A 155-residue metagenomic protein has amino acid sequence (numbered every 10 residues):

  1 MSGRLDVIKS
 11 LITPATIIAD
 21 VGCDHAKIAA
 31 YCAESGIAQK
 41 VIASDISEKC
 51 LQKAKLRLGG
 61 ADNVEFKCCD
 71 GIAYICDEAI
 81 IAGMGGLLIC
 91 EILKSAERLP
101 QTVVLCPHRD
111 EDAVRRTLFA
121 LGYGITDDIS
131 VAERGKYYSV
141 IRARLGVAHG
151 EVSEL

Functional and structural regions predicted by a protein language model:
M1-T16, A30, E48: S-adenosyl-L-methionine
G3-R4, E78, L87-L155: Class I S-adenosyl-L-methionine
A15-D24: Conserved class I S-adenosyl-L-methionine
T16, Q39, D77-E78, Q101: Conserved acidic residues
D24, M84-L87: Short glycine-rich anion-binding loops that position phosphate/pyrophosphate groups of nucleotides and phosphorylated
H25-I37: Conserved SAM-binding loop of SAM-dependent methyltransferases across substrates and taxa, primarily the Class I
K40-D45: Conserved SAM-binding motif I beta-strand of class I
K49-Y74: S-adenosyl-L-methionine
